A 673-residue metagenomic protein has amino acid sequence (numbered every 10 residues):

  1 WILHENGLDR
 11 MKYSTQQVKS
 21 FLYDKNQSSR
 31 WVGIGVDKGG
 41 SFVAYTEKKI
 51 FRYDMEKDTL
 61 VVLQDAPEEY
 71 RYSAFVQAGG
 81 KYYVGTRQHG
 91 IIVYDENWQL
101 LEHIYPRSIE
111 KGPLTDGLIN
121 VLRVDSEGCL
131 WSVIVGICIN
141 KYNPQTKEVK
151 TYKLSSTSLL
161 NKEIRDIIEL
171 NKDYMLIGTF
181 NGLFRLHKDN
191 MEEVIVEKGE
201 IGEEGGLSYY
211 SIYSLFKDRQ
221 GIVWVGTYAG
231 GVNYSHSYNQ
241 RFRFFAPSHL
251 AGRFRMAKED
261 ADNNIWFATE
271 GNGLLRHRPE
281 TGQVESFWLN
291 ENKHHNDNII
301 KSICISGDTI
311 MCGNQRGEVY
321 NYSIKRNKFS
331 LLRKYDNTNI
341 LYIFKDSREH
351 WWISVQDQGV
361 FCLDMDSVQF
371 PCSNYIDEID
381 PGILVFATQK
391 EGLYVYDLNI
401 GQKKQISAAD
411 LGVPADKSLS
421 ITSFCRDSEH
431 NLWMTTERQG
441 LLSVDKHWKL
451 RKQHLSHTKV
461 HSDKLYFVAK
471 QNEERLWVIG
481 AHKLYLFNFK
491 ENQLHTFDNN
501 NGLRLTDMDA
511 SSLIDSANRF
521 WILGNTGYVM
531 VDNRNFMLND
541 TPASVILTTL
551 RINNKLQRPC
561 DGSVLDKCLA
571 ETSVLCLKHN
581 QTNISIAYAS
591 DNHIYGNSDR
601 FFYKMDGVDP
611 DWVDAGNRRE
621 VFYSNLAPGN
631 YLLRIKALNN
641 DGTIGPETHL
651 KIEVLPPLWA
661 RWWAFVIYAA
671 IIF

Functional and structural regions predicted by a protein language model:
W1-I2, S41-A44, K81-V84, C129-S132 (+9 more regions): Conserved beta-propeller blade signature
N6-D9, K48-F51, R87-I91, V135-I139 (+9 more regions): Loop/turn residues immediately N-terminal
R10, D58-T59, S126, I167 (+11 more regions): Coil residues (strongly favoring Ser/Thr
K12-Q16, D54-D58, D95-Q99, N143-K147 (+9 more regions): Short loop/turn segments that connect beta-strands within beta-propeller blades
Y23-R30, P67-E69, K111-L118, S156-E163 (+9 more regions): Residue-level "micro-hotspots" composed of small/polar
V36-G39, Q77-G79, V124-E127, E169-K172 (+8 more regions): Residue-level detector of Asp-centered blade-edge/turn motifs that repeat once per structural unit in beta-propeller
F42-T46, E69-V76, Y82-H89, N120 (+1 more regions): Solenoidal tandem-repeat scaffolds enriched in leucines and small polar residues
